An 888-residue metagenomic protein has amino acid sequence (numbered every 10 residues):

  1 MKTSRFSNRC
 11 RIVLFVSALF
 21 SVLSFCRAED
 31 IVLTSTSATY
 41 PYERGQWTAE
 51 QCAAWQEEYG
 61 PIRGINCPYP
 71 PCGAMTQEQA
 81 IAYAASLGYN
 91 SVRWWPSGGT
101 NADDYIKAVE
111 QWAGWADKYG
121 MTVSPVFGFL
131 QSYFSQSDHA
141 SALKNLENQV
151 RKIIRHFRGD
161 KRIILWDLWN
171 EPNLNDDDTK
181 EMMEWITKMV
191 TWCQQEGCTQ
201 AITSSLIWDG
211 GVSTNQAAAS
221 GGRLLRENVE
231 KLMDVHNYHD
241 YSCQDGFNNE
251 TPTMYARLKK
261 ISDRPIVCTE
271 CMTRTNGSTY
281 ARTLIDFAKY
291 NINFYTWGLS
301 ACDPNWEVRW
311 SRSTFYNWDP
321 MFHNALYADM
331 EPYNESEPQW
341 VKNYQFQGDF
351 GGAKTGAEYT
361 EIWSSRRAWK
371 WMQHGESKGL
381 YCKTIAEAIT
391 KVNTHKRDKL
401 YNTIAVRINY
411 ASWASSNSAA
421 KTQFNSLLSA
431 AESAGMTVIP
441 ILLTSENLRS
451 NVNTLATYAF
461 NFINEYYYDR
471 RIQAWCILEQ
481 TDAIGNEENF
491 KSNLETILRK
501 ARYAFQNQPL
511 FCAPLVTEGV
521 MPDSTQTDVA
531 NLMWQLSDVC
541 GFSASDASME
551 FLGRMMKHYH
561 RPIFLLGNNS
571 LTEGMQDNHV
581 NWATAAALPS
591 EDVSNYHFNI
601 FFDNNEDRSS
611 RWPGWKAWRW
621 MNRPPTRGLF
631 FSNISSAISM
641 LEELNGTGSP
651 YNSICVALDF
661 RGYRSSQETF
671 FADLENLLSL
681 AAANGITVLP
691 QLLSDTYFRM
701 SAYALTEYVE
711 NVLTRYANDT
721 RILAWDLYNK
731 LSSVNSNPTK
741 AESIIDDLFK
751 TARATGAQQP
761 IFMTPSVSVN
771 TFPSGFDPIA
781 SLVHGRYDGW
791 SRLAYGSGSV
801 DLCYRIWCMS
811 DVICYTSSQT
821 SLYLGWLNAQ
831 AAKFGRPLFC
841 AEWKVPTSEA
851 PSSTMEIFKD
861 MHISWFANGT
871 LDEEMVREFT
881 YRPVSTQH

Functional and structural regions predicted by a protein language model:
K2-L14: Bacterial N-terminal signal peptides that target proteins for export
V13-V22: Bacterial N-terminal signal peptides
C26-D30: Boundary at the C-terminal end of the N-terminal hydrophobic targeting segment
V32-M233, I261, T275, D303 (+5 more regions): Active-site mouth of glycoside hydrolases
S205, Y238, I266-E270, A513 (+4 more regions): Active-site neighborhood of phospho(di)ester-bond hydrolases with catalytic His/Asp-centered motifs
K231-H236, S262-R264, Y290-I292, W534-C540 (+4 more regions): Glycine-enriched alpha-helix->loop->beta-strand junction motifs that scaffold or abut catalytic
C243-R257, S545-L552, S818-W826: Substrate-binding surface in catalytic domains of secreted glycosidases
V267, C271-Q347, P562-W618, P837-Q887: Substrate-binding cleft of secreted/luminal carbohydrate-active enzymes
